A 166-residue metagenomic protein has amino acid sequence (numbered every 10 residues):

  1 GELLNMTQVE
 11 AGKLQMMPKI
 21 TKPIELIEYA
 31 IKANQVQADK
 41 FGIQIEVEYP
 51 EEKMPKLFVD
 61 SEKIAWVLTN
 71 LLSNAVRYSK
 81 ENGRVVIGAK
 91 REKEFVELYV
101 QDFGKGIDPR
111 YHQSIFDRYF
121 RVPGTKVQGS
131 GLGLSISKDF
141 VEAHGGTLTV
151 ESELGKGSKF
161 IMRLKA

Functional and structural regions predicted by a protein language model:
A11-M16, K56-V59: Conserved micro-motifs of the catalytic ATP-binding
M17-K22, D39, Q44-P55: Conserved catalytic submotifs in the C-terminal HATPase_c
P23, G106-S114: Short helix N-cap motif at coil->helix boundaries in the Bergerat
A75-V76: Short helix-loop "hinge" at the ATP-lid/N-box region of the Bergerat-fold HATPase_c
N82-E94: Short beta-strand/loop element within the Bergerat-fold HATPase_c
G133, S137: Short alpha-helical Gxxx[C/S/T] motif in the catalytic ATP-binding
